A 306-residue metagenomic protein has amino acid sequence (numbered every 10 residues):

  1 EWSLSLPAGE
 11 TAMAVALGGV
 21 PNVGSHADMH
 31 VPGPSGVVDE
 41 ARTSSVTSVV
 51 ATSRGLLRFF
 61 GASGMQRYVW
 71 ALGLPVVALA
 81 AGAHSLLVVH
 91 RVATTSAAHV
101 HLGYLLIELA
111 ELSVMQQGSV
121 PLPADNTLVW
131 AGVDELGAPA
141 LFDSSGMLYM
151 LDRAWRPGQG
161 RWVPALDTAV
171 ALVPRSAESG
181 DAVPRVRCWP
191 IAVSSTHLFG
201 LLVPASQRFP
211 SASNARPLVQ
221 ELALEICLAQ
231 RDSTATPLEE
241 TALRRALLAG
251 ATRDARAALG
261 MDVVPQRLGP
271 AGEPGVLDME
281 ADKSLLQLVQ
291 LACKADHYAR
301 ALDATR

Functional and structural regions predicted by a protein language model:
E1, D181-R306: C-terminal scaffolding/assembly regions of large eukaryotic complex subunits
E1, M13-L17, P21-D28, G36-T52 (+7 more regions): Short beta-strand elements that form the blades of beta-propeller/WD-repeat-like and other beta-sheet-rich scaffold
E1-T11, Q66-W70, Q116-G118: Aromatic (tryptophan-biased) beta-strands that constitute blades/sheets of beta-rich domains
A8-M13, A71-V77, V120-T127, L166-V170: Short coil/turn segments at the loop-to-beta-strand junctions that recur within blades of beta-propeller repeat folds
M29-S35, A110, G118-V129, Y149 (+1 more regions): Extracellular/luminal recognition modules and glycoprotein regions
G61-M65, L109-A110, A154: Short loop/turn segments that connect beta-strands within beta-propeller blades
H101-A110: Beta-propeller blade signature
A124, G132-D143, M147-R185, S194-H197: Structured partner-binding subdomains within large eukaryotic complex subunits
